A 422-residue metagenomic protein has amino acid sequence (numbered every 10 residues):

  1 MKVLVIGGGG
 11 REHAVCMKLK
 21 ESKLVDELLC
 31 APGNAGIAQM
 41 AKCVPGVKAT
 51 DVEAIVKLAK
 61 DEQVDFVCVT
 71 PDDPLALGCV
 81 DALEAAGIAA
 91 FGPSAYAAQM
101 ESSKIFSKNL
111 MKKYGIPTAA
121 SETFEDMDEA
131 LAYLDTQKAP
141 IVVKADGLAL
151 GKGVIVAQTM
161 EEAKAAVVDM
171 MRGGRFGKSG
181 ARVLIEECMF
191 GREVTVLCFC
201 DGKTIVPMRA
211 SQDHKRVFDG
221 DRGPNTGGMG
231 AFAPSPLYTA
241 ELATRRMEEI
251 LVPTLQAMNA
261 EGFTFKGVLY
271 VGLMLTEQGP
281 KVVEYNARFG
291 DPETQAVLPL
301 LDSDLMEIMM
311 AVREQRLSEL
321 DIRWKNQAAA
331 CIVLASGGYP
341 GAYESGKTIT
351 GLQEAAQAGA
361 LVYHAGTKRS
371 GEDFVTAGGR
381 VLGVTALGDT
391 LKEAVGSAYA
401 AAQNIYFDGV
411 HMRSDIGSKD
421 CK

Functional and structural regions predicted by a protein language model:
M1-A95: ATP-binding N-terminal substructure of ATP-dependent carboxylate-amine bond-forming enzymes
L4-V5, M100-L184, P236-V252: Active-site nucleotide/adenylate-binding loops and adjacent lid/helix of ATP-dependent enzymes
E21-K23, G36-A38, D61, F91 (+13 more regions): Solvent-exposed alpha-helices and their adjacent loops that cap or buttress functional pockets in soluble metabolic
A38-A41, A54-V56, Q99-I105, F218-D219 (+1 more regions): Short, charged, surface-exposed secondary-structure boundary motifs
G153-T294: Internal nucleotide-binding/catalytic subdomain
M247-L269, N286-Q357: Active-site "cap" helix and flanking loop/linker of ATP-utilizing ligase/carboxylase catalytic domains
A311-K422: Peripheral (often C-terminal) accessory segments that flank ATP-dependent C-N-forming ligase machineries
